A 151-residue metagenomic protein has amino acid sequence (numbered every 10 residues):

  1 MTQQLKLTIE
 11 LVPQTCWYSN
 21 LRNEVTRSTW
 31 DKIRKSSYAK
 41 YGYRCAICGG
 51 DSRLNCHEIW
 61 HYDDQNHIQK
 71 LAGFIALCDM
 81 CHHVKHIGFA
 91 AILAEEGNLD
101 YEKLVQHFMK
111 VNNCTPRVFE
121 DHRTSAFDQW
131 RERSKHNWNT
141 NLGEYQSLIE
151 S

Functional and structural regions predicted by a protein language model:
M1-I33, S52, N98-S151: A boundary/linker detector
T26, R34, Y38, A46-A76 (+1 more regions): Histidine-centered nuclease catalytic patch
H57, H61, H82-H86, H107 (+2 more regions): Histidine (H) residue identity feature
D63-M80, N98-C114: Short microdomains enriched in Cys/His and/or Lys/Arg
H82-K85, F89, N112-P116: Short leucine-rich amphipathic alpha-helical surface patches
